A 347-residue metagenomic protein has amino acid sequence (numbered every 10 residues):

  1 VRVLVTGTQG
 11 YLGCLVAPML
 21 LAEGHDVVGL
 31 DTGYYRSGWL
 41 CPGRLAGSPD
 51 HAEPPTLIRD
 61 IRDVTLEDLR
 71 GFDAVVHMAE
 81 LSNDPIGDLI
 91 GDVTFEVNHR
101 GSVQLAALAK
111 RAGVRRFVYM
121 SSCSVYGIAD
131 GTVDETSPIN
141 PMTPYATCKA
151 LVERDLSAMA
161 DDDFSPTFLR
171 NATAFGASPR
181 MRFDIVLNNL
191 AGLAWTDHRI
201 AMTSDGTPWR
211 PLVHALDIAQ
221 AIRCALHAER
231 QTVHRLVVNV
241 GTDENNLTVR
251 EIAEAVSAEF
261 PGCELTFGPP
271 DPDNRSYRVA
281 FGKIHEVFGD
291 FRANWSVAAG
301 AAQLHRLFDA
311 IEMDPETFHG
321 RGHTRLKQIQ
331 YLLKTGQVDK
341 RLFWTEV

Functional and structural regions predicted by a protein language model:
V1-A74: N-terminal Rossmann/SDR dinucleotide-binding element
T6, L30, V75-M78, F117-C123 (+1 more regions): SDR active-site strand-loop-helix element
W39-C41, P85-D92, I128-T132, P179-R180: Conserved catalytic-core motifs of eukaryotic protein kinase domains, centered on the activation segment
I61-V97: NAD(P)H-binding glycine-rich loop region in Rossmannoid oxidoreductase-like domains and their noncatalytic homologs
V103-P144: Conserved Rossmann-fold NAD(P)-dependent oxidoreductase catalytic core, especially the SDR/UDP-sugar
C148: Active-site helix of classical SDR
R154-R210, A215-C224, E254-S257: NAD(P)-dependent short-chain dehydrogenase/reductase
H198, T203-V347: C-terminal substrate-binding subdomain of Rossmann-fold SDR/epimerase-dehydratase oxidoreductases
